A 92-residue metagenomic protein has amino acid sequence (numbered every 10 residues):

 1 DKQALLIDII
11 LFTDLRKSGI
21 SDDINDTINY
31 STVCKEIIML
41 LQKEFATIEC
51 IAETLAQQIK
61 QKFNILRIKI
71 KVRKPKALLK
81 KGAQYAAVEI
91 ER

Functional and structural regions predicted by a protein language model:
D1-R92: N-terminal, polar/charged subdomain of small-to-medium soluble alpha/beta proteins
